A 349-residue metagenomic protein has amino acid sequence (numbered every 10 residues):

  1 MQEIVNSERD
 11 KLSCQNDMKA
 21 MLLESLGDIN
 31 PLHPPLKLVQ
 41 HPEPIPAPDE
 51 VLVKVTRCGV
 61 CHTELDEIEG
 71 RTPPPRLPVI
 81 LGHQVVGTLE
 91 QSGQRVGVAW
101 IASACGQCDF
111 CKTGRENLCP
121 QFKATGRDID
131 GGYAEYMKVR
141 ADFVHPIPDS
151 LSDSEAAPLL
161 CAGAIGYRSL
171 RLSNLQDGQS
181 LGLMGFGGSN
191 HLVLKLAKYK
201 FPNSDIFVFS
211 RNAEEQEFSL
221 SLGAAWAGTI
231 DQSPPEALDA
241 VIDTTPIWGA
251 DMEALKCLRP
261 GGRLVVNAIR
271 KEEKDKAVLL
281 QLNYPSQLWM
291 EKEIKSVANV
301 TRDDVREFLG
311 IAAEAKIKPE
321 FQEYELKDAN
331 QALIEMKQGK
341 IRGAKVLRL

Functional and structural regions predicted by a protein language model:
Q2-M18, R302-L349: C-terminal hydrophobic helical "lid"/dimerization subdomain of Rossmann-like NAD(P)H-dependent oxidoreductases
K19, S180, S204-I206, R263 (+1 more regions): Residues at the starts of beta-strands that form the adenosine-phosphate
P42-C58, I68-D109, F143, P148-S150: Glycine-rich beta-strand-centered segment in the early N-terminal region that forms part of a ligand/cofactor-binding
R57, A99, I242-T244, N267 (+1 more regions): Short, well-ordered coil/turn residues at beta-beta hairpins and beta-strand->alpha-helix junctions within
R95, D149-D231: Mid-domain Rossmann-like dinucleotide-binding core that forms the NAD(H)/NADP(H) cofactor-binding site
A102-M184: NAD(P)H dinucleotide-binding glycine-rich loop of Rossmann-like/cofactor-binding domains, especially the beta1-alpha1
S233-V241: A short acidic, Gly/Pro-enriched loop at the edge of an enzyme's catalytic core that lines a small-molecule cofactor
W248-E320, L349: Glycine-rich phosphate-binding loop and adjacent beta-alpha segment of Rossmann(oid) nucleotide-cofactor-binding
